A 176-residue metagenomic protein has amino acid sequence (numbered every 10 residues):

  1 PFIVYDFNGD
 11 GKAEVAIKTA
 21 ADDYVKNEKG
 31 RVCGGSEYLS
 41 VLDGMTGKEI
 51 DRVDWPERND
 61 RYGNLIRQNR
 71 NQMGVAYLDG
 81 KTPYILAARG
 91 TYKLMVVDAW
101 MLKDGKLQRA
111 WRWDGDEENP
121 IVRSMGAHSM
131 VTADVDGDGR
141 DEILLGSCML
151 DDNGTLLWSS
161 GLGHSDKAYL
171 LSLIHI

Functional and structural regions predicted by a protein language model:
P1, E57-Q72, D116-M130, S160-L170: Repeat-based blade/solenoid architectures
G9-T19, D79-A88, G137-L145: Acidic/hydrophobic-patterned starts of short beta strands in beta-sheet-rich repeat architectures
I17-G35, A87, T91: Short, conserved, GDST-rich strand-edge loop motifs in beta-rich repeat architectures
G35-E37, N71, P83, M95-V97 (+3 more regions): Repetitive beta-architecture junctions, highlighting loop-to-beta-strand starts across blade-like repeats
G35-M45, D98-L102: Beta-propeller blade signature
G47, G105, G154-T155: Short coil/turn linkers that define WD40 beta-propeller blade boundaries
I50-P56, Q108-G115, W158-G161: Beta-propeller fold detector
I174-I176: Conserved small/polar residues in nucleotide/adenosyl-binding loops
